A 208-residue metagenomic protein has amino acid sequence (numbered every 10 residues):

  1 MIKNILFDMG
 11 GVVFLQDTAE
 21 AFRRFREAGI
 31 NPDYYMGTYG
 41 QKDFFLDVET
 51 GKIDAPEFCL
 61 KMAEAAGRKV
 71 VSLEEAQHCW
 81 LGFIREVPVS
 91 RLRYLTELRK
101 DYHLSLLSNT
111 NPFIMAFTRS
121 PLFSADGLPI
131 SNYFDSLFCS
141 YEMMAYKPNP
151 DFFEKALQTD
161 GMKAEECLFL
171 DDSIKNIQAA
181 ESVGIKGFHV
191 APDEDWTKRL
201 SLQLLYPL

Functional and structural regions predicted by a protein language model:
M1-K3, N111-P112, F117-L208: Asp-based, Mg2+/Mn2+-dependent phosphohydrolase catalytic module
I2-V89, R93, K100, N111-F117: N-terminal helical cap/lid subdomain that shapes the substrate entry/recognition surface in HAD-like hydrolases
D8-G11, G51, L98, L106 (+2 more regions): Generic structural signal for small/hydrophobic residues in well-ordered secondary structure, especially within
R23, E27, G37, E57-E64 (+9 more regions): Replace "anionic and nucleotidyl ligands
P32-D33, V70, L106, A164 (+1 more regions): Secondary-structure boundary/capping signal
T96-E97, Y102, L122, D126: ATP-dependent NMP and nucleoside kinases share a basic, alpha-helical "lid"
H103-L104, C167: Short hydrophobic/aromatic beta-strand element in the GNAT-like acyltransferase core that lines or flanks the acyl-donor
L104-L106, G187: Hydrophobic beta-strand scaffold residues
